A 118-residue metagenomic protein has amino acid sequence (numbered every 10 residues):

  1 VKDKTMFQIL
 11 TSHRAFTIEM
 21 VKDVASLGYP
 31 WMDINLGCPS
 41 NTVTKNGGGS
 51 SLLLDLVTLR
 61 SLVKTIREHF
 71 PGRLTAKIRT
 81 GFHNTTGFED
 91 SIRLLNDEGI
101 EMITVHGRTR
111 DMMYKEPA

Functional and structural regions predicted by a protein language model:
V1-A118: Flavin-dependent oxidoreductase catalytic cores
